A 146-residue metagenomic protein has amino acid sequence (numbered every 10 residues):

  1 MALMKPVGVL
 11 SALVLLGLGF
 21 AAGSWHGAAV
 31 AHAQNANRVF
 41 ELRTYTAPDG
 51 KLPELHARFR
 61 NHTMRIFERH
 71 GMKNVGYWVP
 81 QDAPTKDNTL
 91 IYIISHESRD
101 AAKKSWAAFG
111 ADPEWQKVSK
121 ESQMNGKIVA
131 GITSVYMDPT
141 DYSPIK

Functional and structural regions predicted by a protein language model:
M1-L16, A21-G23: Bacterial N-terminal signal peptides that target proteins for export
G8, W25-A36, A57-V75, S95-Y136 (+1 more regions): An amphipathic, aromatic/His-enriched active-site/gating alpha helix that lines ligand/cofactor pockets
A31-T46, V79, T85-S98: Accessory recognition modules or surfaces
V39-R65: N-terminal targeting signals for Sec/Tat export/insertion, comprising classic cleavable signal peptides
P53-E54, Y142-I145: Short, solvent-exposed loop/turn elements at domain surfaces
Q81-D82, Y136: Short, low-complexity Ser/Thr-rich regulatory SLiMs
D82-A83, K127: Acidic pyrophosphate-coordinating catalytic loop
A107, I145-K146: An acidic-aromatic pocket/loop used at catalytic or ligand-binding sites
